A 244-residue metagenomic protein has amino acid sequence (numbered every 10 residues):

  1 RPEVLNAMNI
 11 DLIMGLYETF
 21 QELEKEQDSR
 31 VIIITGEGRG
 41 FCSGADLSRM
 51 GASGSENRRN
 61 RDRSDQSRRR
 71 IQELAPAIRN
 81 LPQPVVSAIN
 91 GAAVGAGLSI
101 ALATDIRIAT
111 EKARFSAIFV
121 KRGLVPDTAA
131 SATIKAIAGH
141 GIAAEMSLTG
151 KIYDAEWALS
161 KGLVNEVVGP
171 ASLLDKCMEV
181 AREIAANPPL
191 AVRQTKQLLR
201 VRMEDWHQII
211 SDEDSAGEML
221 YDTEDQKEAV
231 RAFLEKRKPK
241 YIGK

Functional and structural regions predicted by a protein language model:
R1-E37, A52, P76: Conserved CoA-thioester-binding segment of acyl-CoA-metabolizing enzymes
L12-G15, S67-R70, L173, E213: Hydrophobic alpha-helical membrane-association signature
F20-Q21, A75, L98, E218: Short hydrophobic/charged patches on amphipathic alpha-helices used for structural packing and interfaces
G36-A77, A93, G123, D205: Glycine- (often His-adjacent) and acidic-residue-rich active-site loop that binds/positions the CoA thioester
R68-A75, A181, L199, I210-G217 (+3 more regions): Hydrophobic alpha-helical core bundles mediating ligand binding, dimerization, or RNAP-core interactions
P76-V192, D222-R231, E235-R237, K244: Crotonase-fold acyl-CoA enzyme core
L199-D205: Short, charged, surface-exposed hinge/linker loops at domain edges that act as mobile lids or interdomain connectors
